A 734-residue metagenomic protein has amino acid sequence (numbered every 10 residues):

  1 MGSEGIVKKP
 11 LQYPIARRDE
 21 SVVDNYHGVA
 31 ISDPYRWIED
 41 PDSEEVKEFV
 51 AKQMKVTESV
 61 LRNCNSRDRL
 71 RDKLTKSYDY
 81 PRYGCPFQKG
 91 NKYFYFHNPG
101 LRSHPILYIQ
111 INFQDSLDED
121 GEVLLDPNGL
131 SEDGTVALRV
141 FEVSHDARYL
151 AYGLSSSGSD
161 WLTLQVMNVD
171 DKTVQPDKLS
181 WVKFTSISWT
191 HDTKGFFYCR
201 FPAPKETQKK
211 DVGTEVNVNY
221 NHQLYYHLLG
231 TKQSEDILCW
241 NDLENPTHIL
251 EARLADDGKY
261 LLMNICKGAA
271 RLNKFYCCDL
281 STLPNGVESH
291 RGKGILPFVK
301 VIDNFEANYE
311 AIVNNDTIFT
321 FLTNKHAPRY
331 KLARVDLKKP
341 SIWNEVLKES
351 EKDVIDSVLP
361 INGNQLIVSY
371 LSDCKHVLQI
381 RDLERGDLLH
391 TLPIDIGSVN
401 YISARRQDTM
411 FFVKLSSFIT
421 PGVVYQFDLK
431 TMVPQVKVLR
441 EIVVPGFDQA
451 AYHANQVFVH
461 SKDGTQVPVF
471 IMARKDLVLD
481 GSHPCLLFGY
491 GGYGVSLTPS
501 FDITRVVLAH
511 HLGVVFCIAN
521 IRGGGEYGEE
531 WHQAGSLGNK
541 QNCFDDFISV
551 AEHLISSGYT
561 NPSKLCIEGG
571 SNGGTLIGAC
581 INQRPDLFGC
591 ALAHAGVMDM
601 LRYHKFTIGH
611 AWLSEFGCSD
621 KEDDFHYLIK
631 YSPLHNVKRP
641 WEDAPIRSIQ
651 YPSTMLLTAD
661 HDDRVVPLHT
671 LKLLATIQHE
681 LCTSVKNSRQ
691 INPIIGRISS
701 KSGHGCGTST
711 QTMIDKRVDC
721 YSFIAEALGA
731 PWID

Functional and structural regions predicted by a protein language model:
M1-L388, P393-I394, N400, A404-R405 (+8 more regions): Beta-propeller folds
F96, L322, S369, K414 (+4 more regions): Short hydrophobic segments within beta-strands
V123, L238, V515, P693-I695: Conserved beta-strand segments of alpha/beta enzyme cores
L124, N128-S144, G153-S159, K172-D177 (+6 more regions): Cap/lid segment of the alpha/beta-hydrolase catalytic domain
A255, A269, V313-N314, H326 (+17 more regions): A structural signal for short secondary-structure junctions
K267, K325, G492, S571 (+1 more regions): Residue-level signal for short, function-critical loop segments
F321-K325, S357-D373, V459-V467, A509 (+5 more regions): C-terminal substrate/ligand-recognition segments
I518-D734: Active-site-proximal cap/loop segments of hydrolase catalytic domains
